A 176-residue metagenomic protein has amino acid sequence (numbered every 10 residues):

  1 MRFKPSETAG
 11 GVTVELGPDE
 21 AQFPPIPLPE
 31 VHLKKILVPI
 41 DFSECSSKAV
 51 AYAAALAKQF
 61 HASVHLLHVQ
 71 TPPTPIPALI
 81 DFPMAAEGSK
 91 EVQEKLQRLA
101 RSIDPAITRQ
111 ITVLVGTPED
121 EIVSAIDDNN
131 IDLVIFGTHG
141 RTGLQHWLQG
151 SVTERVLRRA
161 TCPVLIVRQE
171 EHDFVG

Functional and structural regions predicted by a protein language model:
M1-V31, R101-V134, E171-G176: Structural beta-alpha unit
P5-S6, P25-I80, A86: Small/aliphatic-rich secondary-structure junction motif
H65-L67, Q110-L114, L165: General small-molecule cofactor/ligand-binding pocket signal
D81-A85, N129, V152-T153: Short, hinge-like loop/turn segments at secondary-structure boundaries
P83-E94: A short acidic, glycine-rich active-site loop that binds or catalyzes chemistry on phosphate/adenosine moieties
L133-R155, Q169, D173-G176: Glycine-rich, Arg-bearing micro-motifs that act as flexible, cationic patches
V152, A160-T161: Short, structured coil segments at secondary-structure junctions
